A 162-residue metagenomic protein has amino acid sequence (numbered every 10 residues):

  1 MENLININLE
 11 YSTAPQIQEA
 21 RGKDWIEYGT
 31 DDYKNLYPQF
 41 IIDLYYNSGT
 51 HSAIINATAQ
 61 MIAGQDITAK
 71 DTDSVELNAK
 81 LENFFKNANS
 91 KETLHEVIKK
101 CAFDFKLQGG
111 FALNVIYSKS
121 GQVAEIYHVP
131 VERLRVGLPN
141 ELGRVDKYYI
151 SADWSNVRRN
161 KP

Functional and structural regions predicted by a protein language model:
M1-P162: Structured, contiguous alpha/beta core segments that scaffold functional sites
